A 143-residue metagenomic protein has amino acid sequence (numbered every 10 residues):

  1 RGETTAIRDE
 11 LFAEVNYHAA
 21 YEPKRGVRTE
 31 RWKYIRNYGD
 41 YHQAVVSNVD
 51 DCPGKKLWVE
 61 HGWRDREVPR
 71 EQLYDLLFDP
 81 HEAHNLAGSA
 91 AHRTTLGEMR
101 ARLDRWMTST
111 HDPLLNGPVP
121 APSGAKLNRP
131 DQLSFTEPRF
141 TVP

Functional and structural regions predicted by a protein language model:
R1-T29, H84-N85, H92-A101, L115-A121: Polar, surface-exposed loop/tail segments that function as active-site lids or cofactor/substrate-recognition elements
A13, Q132-F135: Histidine-centered active-site microenvironments of extracellular/periplasmic hydrolases and transferases
Y17-A87, G117, S123-N128, T136-P143: C-terminal, low-complexity/hydrophilic appendages and adjacent surface loops of extracellular/periplasmic anionic
N37, E98-W106: C-terminal, active-site-flanking charged/polar segments
M107-L114: A short N-terminal helical cap/helix-turn-helix that marks the beginning of AMP-binding/adenylate-forming
